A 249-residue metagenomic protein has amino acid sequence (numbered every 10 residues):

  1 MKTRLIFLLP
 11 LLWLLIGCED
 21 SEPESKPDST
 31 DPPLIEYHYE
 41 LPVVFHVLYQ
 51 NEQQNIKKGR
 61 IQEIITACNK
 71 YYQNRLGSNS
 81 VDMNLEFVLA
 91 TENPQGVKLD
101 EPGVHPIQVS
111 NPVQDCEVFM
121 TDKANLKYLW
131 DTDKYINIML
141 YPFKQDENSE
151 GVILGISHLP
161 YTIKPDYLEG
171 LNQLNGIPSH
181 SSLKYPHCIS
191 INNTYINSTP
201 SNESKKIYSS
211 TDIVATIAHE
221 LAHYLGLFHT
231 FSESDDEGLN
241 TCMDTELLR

Functional and structural regions predicted by a protein language model:
M1-D28: Bacterial Sec-dependent N-terminal signal peptides
C18-I136, Y141-Q145: Propeptide-to-catalytic entry region of secreted or membrane-anchored zinc metalloproteases
I56-E63, A67, S190, D212 (+3 more regions): Extracytoplasmic/secreted proteins, especially bacterial periplasmic and envelope-associated proteins
C68-L76, L140-P142, N193-Y195, E220-L221 (+1 more regions): Sec/Tat-exported extracytoplasmic proteins
N148-S209: Active-site scaffold of zinc-dependent metalloenzymes
T194-R249: The catalytic-center signature of Zn2+-dependent metalloproteases
